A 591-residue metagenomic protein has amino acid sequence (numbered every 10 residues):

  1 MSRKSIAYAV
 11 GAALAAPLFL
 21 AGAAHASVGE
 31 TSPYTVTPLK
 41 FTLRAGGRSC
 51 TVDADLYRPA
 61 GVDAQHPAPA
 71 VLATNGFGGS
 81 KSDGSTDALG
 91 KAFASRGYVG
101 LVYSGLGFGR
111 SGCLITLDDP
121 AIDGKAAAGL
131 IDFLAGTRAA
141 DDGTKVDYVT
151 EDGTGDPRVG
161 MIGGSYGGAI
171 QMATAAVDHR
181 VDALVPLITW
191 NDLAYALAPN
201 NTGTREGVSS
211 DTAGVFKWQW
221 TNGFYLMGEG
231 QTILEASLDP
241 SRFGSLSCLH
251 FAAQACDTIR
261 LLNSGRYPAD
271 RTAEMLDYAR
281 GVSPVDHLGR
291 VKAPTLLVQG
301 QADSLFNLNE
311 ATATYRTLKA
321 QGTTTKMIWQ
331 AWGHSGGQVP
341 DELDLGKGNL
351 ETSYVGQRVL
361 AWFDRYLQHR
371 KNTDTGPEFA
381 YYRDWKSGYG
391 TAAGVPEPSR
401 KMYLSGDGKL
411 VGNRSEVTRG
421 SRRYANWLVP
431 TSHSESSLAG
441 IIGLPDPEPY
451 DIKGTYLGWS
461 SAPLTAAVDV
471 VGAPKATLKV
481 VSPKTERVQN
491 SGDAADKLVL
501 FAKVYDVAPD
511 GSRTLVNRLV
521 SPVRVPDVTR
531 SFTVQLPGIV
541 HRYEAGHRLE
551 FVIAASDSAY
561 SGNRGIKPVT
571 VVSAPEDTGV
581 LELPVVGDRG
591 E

Functional and structural regions predicted by a protein language model:
M1-A26: Secretory targeting and sorting signals
S27, T35-R44, R370-E591: Glycine/threonine-rich phosphate-binding loop and adjacent beta-strand/alpha-helix elements that clamp
S27-H66, L464: N-terminal cap/lid segment of alpha/beta-hydrolase-fold proteins
V62-A68, A73-G112, S304-N307, A559: Short substrate-entry loop that stabilizes the transition state in hydrolases
S95, G124, G136, A140-K145 (+4 more regions): Accessory cap/linker subdomain of secreted extracellular hydrolases
G109-I131, T137-R138, N349-E351: Catalytic nucleophile-loop/oxyanion-hole region of alpha/beta-hydrolase and closely related hydrolase-like folds
V291, L297-Q299, D303: Short beta-strand/loop motif that positions the catalytic acidic residue of the alpha/beta-hydrolase fold
N307-T317: Short alpha-helix in the alpha/beta-hydrolase fold that links the catalytic acid
